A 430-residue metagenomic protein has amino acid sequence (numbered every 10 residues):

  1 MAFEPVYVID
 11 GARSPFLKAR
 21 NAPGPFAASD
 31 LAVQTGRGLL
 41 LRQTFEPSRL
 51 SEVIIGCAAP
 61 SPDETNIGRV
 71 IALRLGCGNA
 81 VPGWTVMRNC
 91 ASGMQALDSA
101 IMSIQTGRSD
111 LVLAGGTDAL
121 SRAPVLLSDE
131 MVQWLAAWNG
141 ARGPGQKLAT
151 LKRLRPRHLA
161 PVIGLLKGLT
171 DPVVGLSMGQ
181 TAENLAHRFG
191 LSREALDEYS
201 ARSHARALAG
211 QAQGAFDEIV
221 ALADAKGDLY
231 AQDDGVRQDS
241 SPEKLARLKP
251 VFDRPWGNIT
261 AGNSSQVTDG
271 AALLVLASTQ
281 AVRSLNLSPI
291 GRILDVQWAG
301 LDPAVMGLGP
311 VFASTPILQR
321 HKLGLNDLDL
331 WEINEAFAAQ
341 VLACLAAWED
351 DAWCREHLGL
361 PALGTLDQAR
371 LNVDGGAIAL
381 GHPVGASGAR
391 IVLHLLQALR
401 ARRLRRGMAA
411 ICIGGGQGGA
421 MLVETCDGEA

Functional and structural regions predicted by a protein language model:
M1-F26, R153-G168, E243-L308, F312-T315 (+4 more regions): Condensing-enzyme catalytic core mediating Claisen C-C bond formation in acyl metabolism
R13-S14, P25-Q34, R42, H158 (+4 more regions): N-terminal extracellular/periplasmic Venus flytrap/periplasmic-binding protein-like
G24-G143, I219-Q232, A304, D327-A347: Conserved beta-ketoacyl condensing-enzyme motif
F26, C57-V112, R122, R157-A160 (+4 more regions): Conserved catalytic cysteine-centered active-site region of acyl-thioester-dependent Claisen-condensing enzymes
A28-Q43, I67-I71, A96-S99, M178-L185 (+6 more regions): Short, well-ordered amphipathic alpha-helical segments that serve as non-catalytic structural scaffolds within diverse
M87-D118, L126, A186-Q213, L273-Q280 (+3 more regions): Active-site-proximal alpha-helical scaffold in enzymes
L111-N184: Flexible glycine-/small-residue-enriched beta->alpha junction loops that bind anionic phosphate/pyrophosphate groups
E183, A215, L294-Q297, L301-A379: Active-site pocket-lining segment
